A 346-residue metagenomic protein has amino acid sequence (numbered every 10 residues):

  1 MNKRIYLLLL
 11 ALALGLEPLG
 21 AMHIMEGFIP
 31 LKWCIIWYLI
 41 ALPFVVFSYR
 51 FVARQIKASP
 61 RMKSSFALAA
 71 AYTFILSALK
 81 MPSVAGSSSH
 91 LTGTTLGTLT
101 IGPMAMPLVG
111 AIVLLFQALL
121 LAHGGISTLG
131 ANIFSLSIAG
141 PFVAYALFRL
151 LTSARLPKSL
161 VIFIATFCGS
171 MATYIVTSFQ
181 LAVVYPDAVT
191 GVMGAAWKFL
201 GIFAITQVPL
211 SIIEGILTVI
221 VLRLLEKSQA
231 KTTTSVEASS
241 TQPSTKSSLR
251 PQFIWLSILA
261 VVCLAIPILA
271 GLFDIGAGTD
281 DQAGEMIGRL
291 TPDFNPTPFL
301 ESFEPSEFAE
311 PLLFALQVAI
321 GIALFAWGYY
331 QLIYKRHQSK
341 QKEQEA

Functional and structural regions predicted by a protein language model:
M1-A21, A238-S247, W255-A265: N-terminal secretory/membrane targeting signals
P18-L96: Hydrophobic transmembrane alpha-helices
S77-P141: Alpha-helical membrane segments and adjacent membrane-interface helices in multi-pass membrane proteins
S135-S178: Short helix-perturbing small/polar motifs within transmembrane alpha-helices
I162-T177, W255-G278: Hydrophobic alpha-helical membrane-insertion segments
G169-A188, F273-F294: Juxtamembrane non-transmembrane "cap" segments at the membrane-aqueous interface of multi-pass membrane proteins
S228-S239, A319-A346: Cytoplasmic juxtamembrane regions at transmembrane-helix boundaries
P298-Y330: Individual transmembrane alpha-helix segments
